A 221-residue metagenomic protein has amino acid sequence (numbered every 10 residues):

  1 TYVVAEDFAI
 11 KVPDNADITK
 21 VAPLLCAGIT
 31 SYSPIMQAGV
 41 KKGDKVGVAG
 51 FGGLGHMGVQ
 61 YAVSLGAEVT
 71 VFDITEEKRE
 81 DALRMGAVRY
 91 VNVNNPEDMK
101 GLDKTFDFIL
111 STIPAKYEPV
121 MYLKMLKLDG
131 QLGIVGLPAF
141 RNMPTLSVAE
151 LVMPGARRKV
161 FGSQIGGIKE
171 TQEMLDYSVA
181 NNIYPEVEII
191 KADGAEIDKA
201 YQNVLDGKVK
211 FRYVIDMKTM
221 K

Functional and structural regions predicted by a protein language model:
T1-A9: Glycine-rich phosphate/adenylate-binding loop and adjacent beta-alpha elements of nucleotide- or dinucleotide-binding
D14-N95: Mid-domain Rossmann-like dinucleotide-binding core that forms the NAD(H)/NADP(H) cofactor-binding site
K45, G130-Q131, K159: Short glycine-centered segments of the SAM/dcSAM-binding site in methyltransferase folds
E76-K78, K116, A139-F140: Helix N-cap at the beta1-alpha1 junction of Rossmann-like dinucleotide-binding domains, i.e., the first residues
K100-F108: A short acidic, Gly/Pro-enriched loop at the edge of an enzyme's catalytic core that lines a small-molecule cofactor
L126-L128: Helix-to-beta-strand junctions that scaffold the AdoMet/dcAdoMet cofactor pocket in Class I SAM-dependent enzymes
L137-A156, I168-D176: Rossmann-fold NAD(P)-binding glycine/threonine-rich loop
I168-K221: C-terminal hydrophobic helical "lid"/dimerization subdomain of Rossmann-like NAD(P)H-dependent oxidoreductases
